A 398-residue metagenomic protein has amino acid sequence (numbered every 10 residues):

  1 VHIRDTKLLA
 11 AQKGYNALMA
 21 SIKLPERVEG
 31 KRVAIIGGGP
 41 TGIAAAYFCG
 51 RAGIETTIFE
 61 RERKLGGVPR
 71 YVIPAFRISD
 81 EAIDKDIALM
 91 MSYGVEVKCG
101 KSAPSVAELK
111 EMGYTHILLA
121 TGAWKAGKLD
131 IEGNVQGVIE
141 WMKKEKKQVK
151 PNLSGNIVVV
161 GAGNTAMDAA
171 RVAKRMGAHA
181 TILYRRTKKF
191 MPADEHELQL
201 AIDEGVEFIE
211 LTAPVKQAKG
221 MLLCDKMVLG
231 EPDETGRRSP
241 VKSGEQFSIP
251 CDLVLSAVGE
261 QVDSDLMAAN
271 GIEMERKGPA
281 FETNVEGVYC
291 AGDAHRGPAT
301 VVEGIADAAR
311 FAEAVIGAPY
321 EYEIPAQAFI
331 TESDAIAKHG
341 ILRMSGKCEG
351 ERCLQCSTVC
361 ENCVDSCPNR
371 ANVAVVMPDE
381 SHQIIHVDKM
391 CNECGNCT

Functional and structural regions predicted by a protein language model:
V1-R32, D80, L119-N134, I139-W141 (+5 more regions): Ferredoxin-type iron-sulfur electron-transfer modules and their immediate structural context
R27-G30, K150-G155: Short helix-loop-beta connector
R32-T57, T165-K174: N-terminal Rossmann-like FAD-binding beta1-loop-alpha1 element of flavoenzymes
V33-I35, T56, I157, A180 (+1 more regions): Conserved hydrophobic helix-helix packing surfaces used for dimerization/oligomerization
G39-T41, K64, G163-N164, H295: Residue-level detector of alpha-helix initiation sites
I54-R70, T181-K189: Glycine-rich FAD pyrophosphate-binding loop
E81-G127, V135, I139-L153, R175-E275: A Rossmann-like FAD-binding core segment of flavoenzymes
L153-A180: Predominantly flavin-linked oxidoreductase catalytic cores and closely associated redox partners
